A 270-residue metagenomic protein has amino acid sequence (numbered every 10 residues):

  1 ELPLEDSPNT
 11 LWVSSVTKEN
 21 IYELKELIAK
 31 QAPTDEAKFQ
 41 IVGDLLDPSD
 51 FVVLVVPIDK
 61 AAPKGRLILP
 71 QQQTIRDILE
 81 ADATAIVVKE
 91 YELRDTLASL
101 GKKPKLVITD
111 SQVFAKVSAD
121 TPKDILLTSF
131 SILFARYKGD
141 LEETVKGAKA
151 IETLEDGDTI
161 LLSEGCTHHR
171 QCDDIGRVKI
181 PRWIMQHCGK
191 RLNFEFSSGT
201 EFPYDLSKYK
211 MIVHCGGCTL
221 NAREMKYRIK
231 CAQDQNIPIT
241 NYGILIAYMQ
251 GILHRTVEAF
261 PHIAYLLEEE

Functional and structural regions predicted by a protein language model:
E1, G101-T109, L206-G217: Short, well-ordered secondary-structure micro-motifs within conserved domains or adaptor modules
E1-D44, F51-V53, K60, D82-Y91 (+6 more regions): Canonical P-loop GTPase G-domain recognition
E36-V113: Conserved catalytic-core segments of large NTP-driven translation/proteostasis enzymes
F51-V53, T159-L161, V213: Conserved beta-strand elements of the Class I
R66, S99-K102, I108-A148, E152: Catalytic P-loop NTP-binding/switch module of NTPases
I68-Q73, D77-L79, V117-A135, I180-I184 (+1 more regions): A short, gly/pro- and small-residue-rich
R136-R191, T200-E201, L206: Redox- and metal-dependent alpha/beta enzyme cores, enriched for Fe-S-associated oxidoreductases and cofactor-handling
G199, K208-Y209, H214-Q250, T256-V257: Cofactor-cradling patches in redox/metallo enzymes
